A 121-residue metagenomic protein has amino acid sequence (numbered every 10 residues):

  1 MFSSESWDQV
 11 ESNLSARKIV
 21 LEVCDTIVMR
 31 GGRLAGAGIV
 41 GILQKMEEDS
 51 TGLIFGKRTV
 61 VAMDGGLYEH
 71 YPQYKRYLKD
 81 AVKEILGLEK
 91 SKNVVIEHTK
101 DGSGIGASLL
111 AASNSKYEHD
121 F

Functional and structural regions predicted by a protein language model:
M1-F121: ATP-binding/phosphotransfer module of carbohydrate and carboxylate kinases, centering on a glycine-rich
